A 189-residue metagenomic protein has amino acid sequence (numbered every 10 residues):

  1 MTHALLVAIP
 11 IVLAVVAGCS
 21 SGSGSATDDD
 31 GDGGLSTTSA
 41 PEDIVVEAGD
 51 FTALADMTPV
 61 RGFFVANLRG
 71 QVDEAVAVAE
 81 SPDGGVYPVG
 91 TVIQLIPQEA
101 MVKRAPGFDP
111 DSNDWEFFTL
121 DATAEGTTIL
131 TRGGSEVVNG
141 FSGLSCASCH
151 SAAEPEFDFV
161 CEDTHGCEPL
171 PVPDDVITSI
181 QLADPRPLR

Functional and structural regions predicted by a protein language model:
M1, A26-D30, S148: Intrinsically disordered, low-complexity peptide-like regions
M1-I9: Bacterial N-terminal signal peptides that target proteins for export
L6-V7, V78, V137: Generic detector of short alpha-helix boundary/capping microenvironments and adjacent low-complexity segments
I11-L13: Core hydrophobic alpha-helical transmembrane segments of single-pass membrane proteins
V15-G18: C-terminal motif of bacterial Sec signal peptides marking the signal peptidase cleavage site
S20-S39: Short, low-complexity, disordered segments immediately C-terminal to signal peptides in bacterial exported proteins
G22, P41, A48, G84-R189: Sequence context surrounding c-type heme c attachment/ligation sites in exported
G33-V86: N-terminal secretory signal peptides
